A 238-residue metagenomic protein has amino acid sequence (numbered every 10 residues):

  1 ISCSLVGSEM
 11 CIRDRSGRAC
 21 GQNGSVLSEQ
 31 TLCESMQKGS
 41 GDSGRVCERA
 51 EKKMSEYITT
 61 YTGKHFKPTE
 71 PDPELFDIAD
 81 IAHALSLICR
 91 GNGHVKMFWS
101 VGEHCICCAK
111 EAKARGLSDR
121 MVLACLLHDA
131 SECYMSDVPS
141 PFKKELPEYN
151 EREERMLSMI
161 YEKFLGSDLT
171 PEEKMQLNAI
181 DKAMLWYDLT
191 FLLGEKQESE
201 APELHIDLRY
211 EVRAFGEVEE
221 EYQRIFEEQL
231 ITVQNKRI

Functional and structural regions predicted by a protein language model:
I1-D14: Single conserved hydrophobic/aromatic residue that forms the stacking wall/gate of nucleotide- or nucleobase-binding
R13-R18, V26-L32, M36, V46: Cationic, amphipathic, low-complexity alpha-helical segments enriched in hydrophobics plus arginine/proline
G39: Short linear clamp-binding motif
R45-V46, E51-I238: Metal-dependent phosphohydrolase cores
